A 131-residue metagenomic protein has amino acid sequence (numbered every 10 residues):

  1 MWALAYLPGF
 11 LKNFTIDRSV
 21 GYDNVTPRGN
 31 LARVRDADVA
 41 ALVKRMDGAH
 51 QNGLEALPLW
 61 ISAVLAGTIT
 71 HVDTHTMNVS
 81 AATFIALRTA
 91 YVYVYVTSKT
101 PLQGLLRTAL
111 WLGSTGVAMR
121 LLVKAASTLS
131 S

Functional and structural regions predicted by a protein language model:
M1-R33: N-terminal signal-anchor transmembrane alpha helix
A3, A82-A86, A109, G116: Hydrophobic residues within alpha-helical transmembrane segments of multi-pass solute transporters/permease subunits
L4-K12, L59, Y91, A118-M119: Alpha-helical transmembrane segments of multipass membrane proteins
N30-H50: Short membrane-interface loop/juxtamembrane segments of multi-pass integral membrane proteins
Q51-A66: Core segments of transmembrane alpha-helices that mediate helix-helix packing or line hydrophobic substrate/ligand
A63-A86: Short alpha-helical packing/oligomerization segments
A90-G116: Interfacial loop-to-transmembrane junctions
R120-S131: Juxtamembrane boundary at the C-terminal end of a transmembrane helix
